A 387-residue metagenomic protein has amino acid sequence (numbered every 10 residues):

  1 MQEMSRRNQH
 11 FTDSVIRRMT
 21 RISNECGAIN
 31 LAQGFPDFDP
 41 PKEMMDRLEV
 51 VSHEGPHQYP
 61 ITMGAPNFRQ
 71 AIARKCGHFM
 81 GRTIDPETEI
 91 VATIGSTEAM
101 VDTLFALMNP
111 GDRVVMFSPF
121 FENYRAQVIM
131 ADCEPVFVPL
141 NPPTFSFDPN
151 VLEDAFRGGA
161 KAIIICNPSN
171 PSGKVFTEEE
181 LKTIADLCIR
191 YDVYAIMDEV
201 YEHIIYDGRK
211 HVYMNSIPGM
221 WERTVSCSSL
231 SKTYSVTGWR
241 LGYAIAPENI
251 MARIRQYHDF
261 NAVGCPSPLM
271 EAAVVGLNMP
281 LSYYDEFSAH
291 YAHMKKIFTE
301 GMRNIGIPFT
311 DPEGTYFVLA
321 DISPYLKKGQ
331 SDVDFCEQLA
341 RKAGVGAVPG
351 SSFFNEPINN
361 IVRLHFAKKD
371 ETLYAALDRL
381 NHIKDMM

Functional and structural regions predicted by a protein language model:
Q2-G95, D102, N278-M279, M386-M387: N-terminal small-domain helix-loop-helix segment of the aminotransferase-like
C26, A131, R190-Y191, I305 (+2 more regions): Helix C-cap/helix->beta junction micro-motif
R74, D154, K328-Q330, Q338-A347 (+1 more regions): PLP-dependent enzyme catalytic core of the Aspartate aminotransferase-like
P86, A106-I165, E178: PLP-dependent aminotransferase-like
D112, C133, R190-Y194, W221-E222: A short helix->loop->beta-strand "cap" motif at the edges of active sites that frequently abuts
L140-D207: Active-site phosphate-binding strand-loop segment of PLP-dependent enzymes
R223-G314: PLP-dependent aminotransferase class I/II
Y291-A292, I305-K342: Conserved PLP-binding catalytic core of the aspartate aminotransferase-like
